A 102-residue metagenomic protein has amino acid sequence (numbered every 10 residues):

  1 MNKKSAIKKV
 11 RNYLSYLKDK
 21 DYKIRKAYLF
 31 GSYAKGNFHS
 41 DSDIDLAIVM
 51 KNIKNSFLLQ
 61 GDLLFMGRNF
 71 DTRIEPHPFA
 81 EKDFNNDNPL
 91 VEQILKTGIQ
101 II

Functional and structural regions predicted by a protein language model:
M1-R25, K35-S40, K51-I102: Catalytic core of pol beta-like nucleotidyltransferases
S42-I44: Periplasmic OmpA-like peptidoglycan-binding domain that tethers envelope proteins to the cell wall
A47-V49: Short hydrophobic/aromatic beta-strand micro-patches that form the beta-sheet surface supporting nucleotide- or nucleic
